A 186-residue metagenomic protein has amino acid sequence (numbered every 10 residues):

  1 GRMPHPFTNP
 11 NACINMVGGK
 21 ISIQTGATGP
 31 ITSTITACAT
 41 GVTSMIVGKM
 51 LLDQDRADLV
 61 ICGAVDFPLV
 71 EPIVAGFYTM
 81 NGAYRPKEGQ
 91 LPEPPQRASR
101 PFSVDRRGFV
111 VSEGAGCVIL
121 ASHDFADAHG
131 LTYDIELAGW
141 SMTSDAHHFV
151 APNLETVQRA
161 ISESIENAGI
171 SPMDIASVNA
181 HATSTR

Functional and structural regions predicted by a protein language model:
G1, L52-Q54, V74-G89, E155-T156: A glycine- and small-aliphatic-rich helix-loop capping segment at beta-alpha/alpha-beta transitions that lines
G1, S184-R186: Short, intrinsically disordered, charge-balanced linker/junction segments flanking boundaries in proteins
G1-V47, A83-V110: Conserved catalytic cysteine-centered active-site region of acyl-thioester-dependent Claisen-condensing enzymes
I21, G41, G48, F77 (+4 more regions): Conserved small-residue
G26, D53, E166-G169: Residue-level signal for alpha-helix termini/capping positions
T32-T36, A57-D66, T132-W140, M173-A180: Beta-strand segments within the central parallel beta-sheet cores of soluble alpha/beta enzyme folds
M45, V70-G76, L131, H147-V150: Short acidic, glycine/serine/threonine-rich loops at helix termini
E88-I170, A176-S177: Condensing-enzyme catalytic core mediating Claisen C-C bond formation in acyl metabolism
